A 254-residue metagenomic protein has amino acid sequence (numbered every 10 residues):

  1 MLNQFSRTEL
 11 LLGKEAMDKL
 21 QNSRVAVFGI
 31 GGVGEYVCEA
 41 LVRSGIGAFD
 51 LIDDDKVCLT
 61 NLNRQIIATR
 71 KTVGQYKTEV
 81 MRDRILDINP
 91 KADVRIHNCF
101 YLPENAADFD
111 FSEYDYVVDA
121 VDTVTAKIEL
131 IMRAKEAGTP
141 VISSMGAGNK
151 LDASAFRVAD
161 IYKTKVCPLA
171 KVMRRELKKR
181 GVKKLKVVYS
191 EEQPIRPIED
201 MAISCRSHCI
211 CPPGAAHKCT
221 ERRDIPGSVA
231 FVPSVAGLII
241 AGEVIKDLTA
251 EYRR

Functional and structural regions predicted by a protein language model:
M1-A26: N-terminal charged helix/coil linker that caps or initiates catalytic domains
L2, F109-E113, A126, E136 (+4 more regions): Glycine-rich phosphate/adenylate-binding loop
V27-G29, I52: Conserved N-terminal Rossmann-fold NAD(P)-binding element of oxidoreductases
V33: Hydrophobic/small residue at the entry helix of a nucleotide-binding pocket
V42-A48, E136: Conserved S-adenosyl-L-methionine
I46, L51-N89: Glycine-rich phosphate-binding loop and adjoining beta1-alpha1-beta2 segment of Rossmann-like nucleotide-binding folds
N98-A106: Conserved SAM/SAH-binding loop
